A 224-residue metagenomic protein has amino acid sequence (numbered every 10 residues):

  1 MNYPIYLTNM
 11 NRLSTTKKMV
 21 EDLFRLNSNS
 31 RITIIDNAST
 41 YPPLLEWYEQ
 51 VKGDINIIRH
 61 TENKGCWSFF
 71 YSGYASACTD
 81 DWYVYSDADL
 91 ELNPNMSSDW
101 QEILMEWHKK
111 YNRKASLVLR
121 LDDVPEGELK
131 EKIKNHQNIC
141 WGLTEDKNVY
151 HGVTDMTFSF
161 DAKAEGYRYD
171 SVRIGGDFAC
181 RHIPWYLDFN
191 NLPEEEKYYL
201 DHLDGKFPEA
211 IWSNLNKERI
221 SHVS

Functional and structural regions predicted by a protein language model:
N2-L7, D22-L23, R31-I34: Hydrophobic targeting segments
R12-L26: Short, well-formed alpha-helical segments that are part of the catalytic scaffolds of diverse glycosyltransferases
I35-W47: A conserved acidic beta->alpha catalytic loop
N37, S86-D89, P94: Active-site acidic Asp-centered loop
Y48-G65: Conserved donor nucleotide-binding strand/loop of the catalytic core
G65-F69, Y74-S76, E91-S171: Conserved catalytic core of nucleotide-sugar-dependent glycosyltransferases
Y83: Short aromatic/hydrophobic "clamp" motif used to bind/position activated sugar donors
H136-S224: C-terminal catalytic/acceptor-binding lobe
